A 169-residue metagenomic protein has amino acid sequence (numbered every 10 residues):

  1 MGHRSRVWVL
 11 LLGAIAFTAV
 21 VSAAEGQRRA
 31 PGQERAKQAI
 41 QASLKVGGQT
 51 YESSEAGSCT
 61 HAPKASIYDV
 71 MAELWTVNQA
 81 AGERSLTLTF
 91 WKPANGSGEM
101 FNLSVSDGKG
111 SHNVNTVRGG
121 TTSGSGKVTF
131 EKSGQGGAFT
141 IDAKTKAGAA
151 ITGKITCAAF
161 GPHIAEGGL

Functional and structural regions predicted by a protein language model:
M1-L11: Bacterial N-terminal signal peptides that target proteins for export
V9-A19: Bacterial N-terminal signal peptides
A23-L169: An extracellular/secretory-lumen and virion-surface interaction module
